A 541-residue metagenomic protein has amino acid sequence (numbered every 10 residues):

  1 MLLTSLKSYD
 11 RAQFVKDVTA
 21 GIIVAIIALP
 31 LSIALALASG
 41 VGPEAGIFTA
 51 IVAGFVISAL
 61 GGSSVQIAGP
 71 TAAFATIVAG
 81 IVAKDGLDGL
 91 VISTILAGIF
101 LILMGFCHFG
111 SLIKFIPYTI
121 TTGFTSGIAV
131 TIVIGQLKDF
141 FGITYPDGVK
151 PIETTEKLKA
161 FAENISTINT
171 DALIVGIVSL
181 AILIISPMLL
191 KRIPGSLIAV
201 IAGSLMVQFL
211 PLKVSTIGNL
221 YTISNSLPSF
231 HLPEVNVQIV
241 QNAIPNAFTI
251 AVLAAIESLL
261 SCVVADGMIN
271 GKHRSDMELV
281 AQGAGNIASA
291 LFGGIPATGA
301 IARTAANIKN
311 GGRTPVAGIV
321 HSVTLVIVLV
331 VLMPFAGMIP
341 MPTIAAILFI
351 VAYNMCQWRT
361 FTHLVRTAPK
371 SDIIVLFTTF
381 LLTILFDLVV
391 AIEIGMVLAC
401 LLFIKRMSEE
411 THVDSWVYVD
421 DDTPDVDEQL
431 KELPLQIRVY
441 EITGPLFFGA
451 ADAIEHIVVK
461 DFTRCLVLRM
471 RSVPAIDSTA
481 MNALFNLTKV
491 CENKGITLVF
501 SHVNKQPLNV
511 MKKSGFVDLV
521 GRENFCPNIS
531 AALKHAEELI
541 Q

Functional and structural regions predicted by a protein language model:
M1-Y418, F462, A483, G515: Transmembrane helical cores of multi-pass ion-transport proteins
I67, F500, F525: Conserved SAM-binding loop
N225, G444, N528: Active-site donor-binding loop signature of nucleotide-sugar glycosyltransferases
A284, L325, N509, N528-I529: Short secondary-structure boundary/hinge segments and terminal tails
N354-L519, E537-Q541: The feature marks cytosolic C-terminal regulatory regions of anion transporters and related permeases
L519-H535: Short acidic-hydrophobic, aromatic-tinged amphipathic segments that line or gate anion-handling sites
